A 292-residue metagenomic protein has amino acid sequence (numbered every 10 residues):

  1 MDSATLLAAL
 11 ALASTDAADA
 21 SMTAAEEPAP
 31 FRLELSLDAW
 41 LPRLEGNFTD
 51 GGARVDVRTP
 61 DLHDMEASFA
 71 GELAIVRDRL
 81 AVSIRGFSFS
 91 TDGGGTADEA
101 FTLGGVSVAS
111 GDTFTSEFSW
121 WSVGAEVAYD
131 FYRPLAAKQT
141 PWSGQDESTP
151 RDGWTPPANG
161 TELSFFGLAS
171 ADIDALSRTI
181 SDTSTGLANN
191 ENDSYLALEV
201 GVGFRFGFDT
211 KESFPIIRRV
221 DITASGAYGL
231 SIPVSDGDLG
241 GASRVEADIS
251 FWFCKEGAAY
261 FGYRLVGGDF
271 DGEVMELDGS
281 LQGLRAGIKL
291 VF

Functional and structural regions predicted by a protein language model:
L12-F89, S235, G283-R285, K289-V291: Short glycine/proline- and aromatic-enriched beta-strand/turn motifs that initiate or cap beta-hairpins
M22-F31, V76-R79, Y132-S164, D209-V220 (+1 more regions): Short loop/turn motifs that connect adjacent beta-strands in outer-membrane beta-barrel proteins
E34, A70-E72, S122-E126, E199-G203 (+2 more regions): Membrane-embedded beta-strand positions in outer-membrane beta-barrel channels/transporters
L35-L41, I84-S88, Y129, G167-A175 (+5 more regions): Transmembrane beta-barrel strands of outer-membrane/channel proteins
A39, L73-R77, Y129-F131, F204-T210 (+3 more regions): Residue-level signature of outer-membrane beta-barrel architecture
R43-E66, S88-S122, A136-P157, D174-Y195 (+2 more regions): Extracellular/periplasm-exposed beta-strand and loop segments of Gram-negative cell-envelope proteins, dominated by
G124-V127, F131, S280-F292: Outer-membrane beta-barrel "beta-signal"
D174, T185-V234: Detector for outer-membrane/organellar transmembrane beta-barrel domains, recognizing the amphipathic beta-strand
